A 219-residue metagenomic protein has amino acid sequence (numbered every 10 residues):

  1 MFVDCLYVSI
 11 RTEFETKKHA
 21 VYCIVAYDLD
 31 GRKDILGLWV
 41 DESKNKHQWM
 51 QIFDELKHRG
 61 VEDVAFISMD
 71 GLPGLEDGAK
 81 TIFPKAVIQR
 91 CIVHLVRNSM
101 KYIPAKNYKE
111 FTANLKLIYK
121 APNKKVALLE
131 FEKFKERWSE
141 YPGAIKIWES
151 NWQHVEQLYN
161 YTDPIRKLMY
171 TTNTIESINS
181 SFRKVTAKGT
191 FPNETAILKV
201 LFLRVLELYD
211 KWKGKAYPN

Functional and structural regions predicted by a protein language model:
M1-S68, P73, D77, I82-K85 (+2 more regions): RNase H-like nuclease fold core
K18-V21, K46-M50, M69-E76, Y108 (+8 more regions): Amphipathic alpha-helical transducer elements in NTP-driven molecular machines
K57, V61, K80-P84, P104 (+3 more regions): Hydrophobic/aromatic-lined pockets within catalytic cores
R59-V64, A86-V87, Y102, N114-P122 (+1 more regions): Short, polar/flexible loop-turn hinges at active-site or ligand-entry regions and domain interfaces
F66-P73, G78-N114: Conserved beta-strand -> loop -> alpha-helix junction used to position metal-binding or nucleic-acid-contacting
L117-N219: Acidic/histidine-rich catalytic cores and adjacent linkers of DNA breakage/strand-transfer/modification proteins
